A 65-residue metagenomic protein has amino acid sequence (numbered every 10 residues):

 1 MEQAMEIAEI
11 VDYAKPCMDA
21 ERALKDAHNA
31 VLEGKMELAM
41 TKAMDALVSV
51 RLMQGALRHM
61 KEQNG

Functional and structural regions predicted by a protein language model:
M1-M5, M60-G65: Short intrinsically disordered terminal tails
E2-A14: Short, charge/polar-rich alpha-helical segments
D12-A23: Short amphipathic alpha-helical heptad-repeat segments
R22-N64: Short, charge-rich amphipathic interface segments used for partner binding and complex assembly
